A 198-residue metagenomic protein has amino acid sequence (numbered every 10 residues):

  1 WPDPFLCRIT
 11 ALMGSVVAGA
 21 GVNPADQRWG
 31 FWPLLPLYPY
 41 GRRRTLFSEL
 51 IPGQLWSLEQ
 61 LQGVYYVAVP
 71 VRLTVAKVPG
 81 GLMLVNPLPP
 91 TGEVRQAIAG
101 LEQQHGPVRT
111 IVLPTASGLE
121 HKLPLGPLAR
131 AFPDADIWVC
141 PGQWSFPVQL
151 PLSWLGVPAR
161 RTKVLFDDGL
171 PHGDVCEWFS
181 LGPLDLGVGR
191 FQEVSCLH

Functional and structural regions predicted by a protein language model:
I9-G80, L184: Zn-dependent metallo-beta-lactamase
R42, G142-V194: Metallo-beta-lactamase
L61, M83-P90: Glycine-rich phosphate-binding "P-loop"
L73-A76, Q192-H198: Short beta-strand scaffold segments in enzyme catalytic cores
G81-M83, T110: Structural motif
P90-I137: Active-site metal-binding motif and surrounding structural segment of the metallo-beta-lactamase
